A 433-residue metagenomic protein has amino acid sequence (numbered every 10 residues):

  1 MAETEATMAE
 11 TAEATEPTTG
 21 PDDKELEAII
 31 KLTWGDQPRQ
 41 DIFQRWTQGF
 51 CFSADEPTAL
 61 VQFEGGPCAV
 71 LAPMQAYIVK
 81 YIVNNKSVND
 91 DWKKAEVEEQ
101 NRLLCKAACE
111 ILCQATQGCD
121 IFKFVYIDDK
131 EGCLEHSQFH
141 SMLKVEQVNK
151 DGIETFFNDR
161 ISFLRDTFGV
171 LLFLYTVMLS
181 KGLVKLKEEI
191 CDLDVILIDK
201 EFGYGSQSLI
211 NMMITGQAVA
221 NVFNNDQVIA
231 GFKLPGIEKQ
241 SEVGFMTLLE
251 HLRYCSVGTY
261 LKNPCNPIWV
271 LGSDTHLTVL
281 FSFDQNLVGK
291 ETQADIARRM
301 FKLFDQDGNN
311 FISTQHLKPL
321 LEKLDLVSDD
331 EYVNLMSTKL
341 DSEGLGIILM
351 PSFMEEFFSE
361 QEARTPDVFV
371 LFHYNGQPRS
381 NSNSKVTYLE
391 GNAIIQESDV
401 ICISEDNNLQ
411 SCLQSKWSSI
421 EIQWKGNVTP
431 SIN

Functional and structural regions predicted by a protein language model:
M1-A59, L303, S352-F358, E362-A363 (+5 more regions): Non-catalytic, low-structured ubiquitin/UBL-interacting segments
M8-A12, T47-P57, A72, I78-D91 (+6 more regions): Surface-exposed beta-strand-to-loop junctions that form interaction patches on eukaryotic regulatory domains
T15-P17, Q37, W46, D55-T58 (+5 more regions): Eukaryotic intrinsically disordered and solvent-exposed regulatory patches
D23, W34-A54, Y81-Q240: Papain-like cysteine protease catalytic cores
N266-P267, T275-F304, M350, F357-F358 (+1 more regions): EF-hand Ca2+-binding helix-loop-helix modules
D305, D341: Acidic, divalent-cation-chelating loop motifs in proteins
D307-N309, L345: Acidic carboxylate motifs that coordinate Ca2+ or other divalent cations, activating on Asp/Glu
I312-L326, I348-E362: Amphipathic regulatory helices of Ca2+-sensor modules
